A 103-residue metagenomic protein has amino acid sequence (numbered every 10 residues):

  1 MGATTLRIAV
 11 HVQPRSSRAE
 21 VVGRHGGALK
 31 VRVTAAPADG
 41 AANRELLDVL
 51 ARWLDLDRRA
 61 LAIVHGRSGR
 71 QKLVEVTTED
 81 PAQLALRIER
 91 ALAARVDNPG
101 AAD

Functional and structural regions predicted by a protein language model:
M1-D48, D55-R58, A62-D103: Contiguous, often N-terminal, cationic amphipathic patches that form binding interfaces
